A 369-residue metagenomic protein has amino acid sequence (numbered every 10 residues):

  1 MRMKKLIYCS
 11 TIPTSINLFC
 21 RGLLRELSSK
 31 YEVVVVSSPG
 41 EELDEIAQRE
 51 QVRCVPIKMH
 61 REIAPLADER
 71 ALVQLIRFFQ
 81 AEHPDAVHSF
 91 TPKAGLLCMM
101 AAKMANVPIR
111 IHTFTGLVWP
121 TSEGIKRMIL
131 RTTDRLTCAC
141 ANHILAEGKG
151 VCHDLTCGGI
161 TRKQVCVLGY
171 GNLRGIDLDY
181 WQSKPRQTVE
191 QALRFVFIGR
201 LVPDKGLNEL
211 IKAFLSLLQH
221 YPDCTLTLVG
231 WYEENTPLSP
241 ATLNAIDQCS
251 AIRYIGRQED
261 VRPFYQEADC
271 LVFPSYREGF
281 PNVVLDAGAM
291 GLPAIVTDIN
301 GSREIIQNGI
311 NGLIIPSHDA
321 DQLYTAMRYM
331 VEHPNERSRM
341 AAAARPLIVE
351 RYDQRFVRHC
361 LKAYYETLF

Functional and structural regions predicted by a protein language model:
N17-G22, L193, F197-S216, D321: A conserved mid-protein helix/loop that constitutes part of the nucleotide-sugar donor-binding site
L43-Q48, T225-A251, I255, E336: Short, structured helix-loop element that forms part of the nucleotide-activated donor/catalytic region
V55, R135-S183: Donor nucleotide-sugar binding/catalytic pocket of nucleotide-sugar-dependent glycosyltransferases
S89-G95: Short His-centered aromatic/hydrophobic patch
R257, Y276: Aromatic "clamp/platform" in nucleotide-sugar-dependent glycosyltransferases that forms part of the donor/acceptor
P293-V296: Short hydrophobic beta-strand element within catalytic cores of glycosyltransferases and related nucleotide-activated
Q307-G309, L313-A320, Y329-N335: Conserved acidic donor-binding segment of nucleotide-sugar-dependent glycosyltransferases
Q322, Y329, E336-R351, V357-A363: A short, well-ordered alpha-helix in the C-terminal region of glycosyltransferases
